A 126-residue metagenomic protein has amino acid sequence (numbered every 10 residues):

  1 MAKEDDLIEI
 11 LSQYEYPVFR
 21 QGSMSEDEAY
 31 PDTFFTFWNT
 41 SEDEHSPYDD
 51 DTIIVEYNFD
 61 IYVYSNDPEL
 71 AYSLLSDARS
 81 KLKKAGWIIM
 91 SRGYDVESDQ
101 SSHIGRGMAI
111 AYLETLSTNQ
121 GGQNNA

Functional and structural regions predicted by a protein language model:
M1-Y48, L74: Small/polar-rich, solvent-exposed N-terminal microdomains that initiate assembly or binding
A2-Q13, I54-F59, Q120-A126: Contiguous hydrophobic segments
E28, T52, D99-S101: Sterically constrained small-residue positions within well-ordered secondary structures of folded domains
E44, L70, S117-N119: Short, cysteine-centered beta-strand-loop-beta hairpins and adjacent loop/turn segments enriched in charged/polar
D50-D51, S65-A71, M90-V96: Short C-terminal domain-edge/linker segments immediately following a structured domain
I53-N66, H103-T115: Oligomerization/assembly interface segments of phage tail-like spikes and tubes
V55, D60-K84: Mid-chain, well-packed structural core segment of small domains
L75-A126: Acidic-leaning, charged glycine-interspersed low-complexity segments
